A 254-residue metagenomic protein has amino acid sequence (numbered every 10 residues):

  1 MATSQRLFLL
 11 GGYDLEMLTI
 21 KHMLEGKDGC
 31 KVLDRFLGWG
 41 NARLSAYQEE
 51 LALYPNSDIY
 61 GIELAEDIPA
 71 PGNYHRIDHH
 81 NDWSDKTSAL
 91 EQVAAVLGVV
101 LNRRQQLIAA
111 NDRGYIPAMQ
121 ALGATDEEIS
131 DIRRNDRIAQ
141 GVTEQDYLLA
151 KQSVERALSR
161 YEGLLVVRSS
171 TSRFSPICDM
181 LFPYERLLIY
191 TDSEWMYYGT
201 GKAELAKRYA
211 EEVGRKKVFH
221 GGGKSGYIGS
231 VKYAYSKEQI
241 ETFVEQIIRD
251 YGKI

Functional and structural regions predicted by a protein language model:
A2-L10, N73, G98-L101, S159-I254: Gly/His-enriched, cation/cofactor- and phosphate-binding structural elements
F8-R43: Short, charged N-terminal beta->alpha structural module
L10-Y13, Y60-L64, I77-H79, T87 (+2 more regions): Short His-Asn-centered micro-motif
C30, P71-N81: Active-site regions of enzymes building and remodeling cell-envelope glycoconjugates
L33-P71: N-terminal small/polar loop signature for handling phosphorylated ligands or for N-terminal nucleophile
L37-G38, H79-W83, G222-K224: Short, acidic/turn-prone active-site loops that include or flank metal/cofactor- and phosphate-binding residues
I77-D136: Short alpha-helices
L122-C178: Active-site rim beta-loop-alpha module in soluble metabolic enzymes
